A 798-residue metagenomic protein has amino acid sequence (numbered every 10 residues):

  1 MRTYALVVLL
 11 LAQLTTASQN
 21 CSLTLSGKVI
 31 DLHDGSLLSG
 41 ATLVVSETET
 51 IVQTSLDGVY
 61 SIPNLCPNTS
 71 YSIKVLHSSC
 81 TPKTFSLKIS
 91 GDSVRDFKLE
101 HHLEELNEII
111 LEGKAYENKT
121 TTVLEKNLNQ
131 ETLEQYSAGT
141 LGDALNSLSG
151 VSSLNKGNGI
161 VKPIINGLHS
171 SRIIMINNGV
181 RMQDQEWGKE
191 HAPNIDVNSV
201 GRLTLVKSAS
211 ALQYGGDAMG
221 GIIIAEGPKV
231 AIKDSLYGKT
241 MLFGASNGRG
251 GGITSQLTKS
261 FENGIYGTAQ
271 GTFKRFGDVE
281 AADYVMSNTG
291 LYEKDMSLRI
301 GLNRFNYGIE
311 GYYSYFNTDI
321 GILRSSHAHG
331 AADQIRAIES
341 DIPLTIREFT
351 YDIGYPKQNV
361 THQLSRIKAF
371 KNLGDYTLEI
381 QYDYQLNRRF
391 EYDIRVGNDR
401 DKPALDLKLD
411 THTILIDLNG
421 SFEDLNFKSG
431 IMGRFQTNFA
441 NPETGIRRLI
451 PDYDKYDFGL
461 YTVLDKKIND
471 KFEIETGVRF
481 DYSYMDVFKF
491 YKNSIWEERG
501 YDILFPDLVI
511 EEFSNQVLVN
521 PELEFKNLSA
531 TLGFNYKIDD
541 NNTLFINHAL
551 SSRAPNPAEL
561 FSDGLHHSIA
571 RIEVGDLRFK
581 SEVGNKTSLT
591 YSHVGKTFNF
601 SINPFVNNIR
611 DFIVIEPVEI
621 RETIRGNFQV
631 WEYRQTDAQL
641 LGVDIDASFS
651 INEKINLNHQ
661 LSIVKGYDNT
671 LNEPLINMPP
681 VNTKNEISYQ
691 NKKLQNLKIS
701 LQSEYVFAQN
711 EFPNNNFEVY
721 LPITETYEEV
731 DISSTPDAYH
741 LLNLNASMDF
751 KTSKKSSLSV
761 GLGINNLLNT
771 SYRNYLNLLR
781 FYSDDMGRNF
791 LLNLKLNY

Functional and structural regions predicted by a protein language model:
I30, A41-V44, K74-C80, S90-E134 (+1 more regions): Short, acidic, small-residue-rich periplasmic hinge/interaction motif at the N-terminus of Gram-negative outer-membrane
P63, V180-S208: Short acidic/polar hinge/loop motifs at secondary-structure boundaries that mediate gating or recognition
V94-K98, L141-A144, V161-I164, I176 (+4 more regions): N-terminal periplasmic accessory domains that precede and gate Gram-negative outer-membrane beta-barrel machines
S199-G201, L212-D283, N288-M296, R304-Y307 (+1 more regions): Outer-membrane beta-barrel translocator/receptor signature
F276, A282, S287, G308-I367 (+4 more regions): Flexible loop and strand-edge segments within Gram-negative outer membrane beta-barrel domains
K402-D417, G459, V574-S581, K586 (+3 more regions): Outer membrane beta-barrel strand-and-loop segments of large Gram-negative receptors, especially TonB-dependent
S552, I609-D611, I615, L657 (+2 more regions): C-terminal beta-signal and adjacent terminal beta-strands/loops of Gram-negative outer-membrane beta-barrel proteins
F605-I609, V618, G626-N715: Gram-negative outer-membrane beta-barrel transporters
